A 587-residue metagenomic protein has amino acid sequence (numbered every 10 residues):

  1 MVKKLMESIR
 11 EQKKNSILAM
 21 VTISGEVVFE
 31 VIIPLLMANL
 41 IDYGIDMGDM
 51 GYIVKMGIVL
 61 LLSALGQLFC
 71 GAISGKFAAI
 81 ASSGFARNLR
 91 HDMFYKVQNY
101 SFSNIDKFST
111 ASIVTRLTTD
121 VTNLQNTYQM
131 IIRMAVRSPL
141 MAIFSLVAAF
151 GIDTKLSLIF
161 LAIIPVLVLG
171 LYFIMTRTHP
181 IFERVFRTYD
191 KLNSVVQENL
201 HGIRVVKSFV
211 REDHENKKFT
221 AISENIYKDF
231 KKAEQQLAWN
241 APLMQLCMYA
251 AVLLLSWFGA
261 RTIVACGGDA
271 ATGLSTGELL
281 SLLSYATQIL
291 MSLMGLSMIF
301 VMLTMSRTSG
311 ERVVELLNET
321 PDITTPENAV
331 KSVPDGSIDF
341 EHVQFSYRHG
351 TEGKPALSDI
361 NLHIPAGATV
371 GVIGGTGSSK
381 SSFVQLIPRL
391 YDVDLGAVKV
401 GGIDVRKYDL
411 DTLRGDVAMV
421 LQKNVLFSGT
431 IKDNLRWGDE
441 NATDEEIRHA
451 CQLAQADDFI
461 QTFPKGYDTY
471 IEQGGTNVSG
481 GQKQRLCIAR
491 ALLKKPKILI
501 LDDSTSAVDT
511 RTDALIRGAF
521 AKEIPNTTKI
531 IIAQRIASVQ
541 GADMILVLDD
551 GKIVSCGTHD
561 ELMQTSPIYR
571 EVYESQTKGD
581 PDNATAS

Functional and structural regions predicted by a protein language model:
M1-E11, I113: A short amphipathic helical element positioned immediately N-terminal to and/or at the very start of a transmembrane
R10, S16-I73, F77, F150-K155 (+1 more regions): Transmembrane helix-loop-helix hairpins at lipid-water interfaces of multipass membrane proteins, especially the type-1
E11-K13, N99-S103, T119-I132, V136 (+7 more regions): An intracellular "coupling" helix at the cytosolic face of ABC transporter transmembrane type-1 domains
N15-S16, S63-S82, Q129, R133-L140 (+5 more regions): Alpha-helical transmembrane segments of multi-pass membrane proteins
V21-T22, F29-D42, S63-T110, V114 (+10 more regions): Juxtamembrane helix-loop junctions of ABC transporter transmembrane domains
M47, S83, H91-T115, T119-V121 (+6 more regions): Short intracellular "coupling" helices and adjacent cytoplasmic loop segments at the cytosolic face of multi-pass
D49-I58, A148-A162, K232-E311, L316-L317: Helix-loop-helix
S332-S587: ABC-type nucleotide-binding domain
